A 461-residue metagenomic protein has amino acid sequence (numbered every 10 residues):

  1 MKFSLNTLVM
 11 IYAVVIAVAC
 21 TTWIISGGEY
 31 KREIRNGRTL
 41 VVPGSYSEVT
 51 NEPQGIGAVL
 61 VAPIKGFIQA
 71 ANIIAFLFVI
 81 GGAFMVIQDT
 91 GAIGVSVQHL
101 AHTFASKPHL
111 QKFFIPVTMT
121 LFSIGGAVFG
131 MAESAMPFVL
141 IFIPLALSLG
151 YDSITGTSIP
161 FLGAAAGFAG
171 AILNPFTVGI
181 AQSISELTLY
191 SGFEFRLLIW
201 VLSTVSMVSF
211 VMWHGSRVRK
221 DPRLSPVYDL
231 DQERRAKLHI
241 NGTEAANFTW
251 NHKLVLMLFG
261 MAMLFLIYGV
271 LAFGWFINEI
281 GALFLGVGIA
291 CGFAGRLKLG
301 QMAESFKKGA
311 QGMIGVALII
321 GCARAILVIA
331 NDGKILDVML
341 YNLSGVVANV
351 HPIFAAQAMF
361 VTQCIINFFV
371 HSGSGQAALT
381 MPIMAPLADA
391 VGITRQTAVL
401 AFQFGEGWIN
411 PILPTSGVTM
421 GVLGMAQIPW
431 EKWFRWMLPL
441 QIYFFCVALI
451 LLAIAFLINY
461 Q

Functional and structural regions predicted by a protein language model:
M1-M10, V139-Y228, A245-K253, T394 (+2 more regions): Membrane-core helix-loop-helix motifs of multi-pass transport proteins
K2-F3, L8, R32-R35, T39-P43 (+3 more regions): Long, contiguous bundles of hydrophobic transmembrane helices that form the permeation core of multi-pass
L5, V347-Q461: C-terminal transmembrane helix pair
T7-I16, V41-V95, T103, W275-V338: Core transmembrane alpha-helical segments of multi-pass membrane transporters/permeases
Y12, I16-C20, T120, I124 (+10 more regions): Generic alpha-helical transmembrane segments of integral inner-membrane proteins, especially permease/transport modules
T21, I25, F84-M85, F122-F129 (+5 more regions): Transmembrane alpha-helix interface/packing and boundary motifs in multi-pass membrane proteins, characterized by
K65, V95-S106, P144-S148, E186 (+4 more regions): Short amphipathic alpha-helical coupling elements at transmembrane boundaries
F78, K107-I141, I320-I326, A330 (+2 more regions): Hydrophobic alpha-helical transmembrane segments of multi-pass integral membrane proteins, predominantly secondary
